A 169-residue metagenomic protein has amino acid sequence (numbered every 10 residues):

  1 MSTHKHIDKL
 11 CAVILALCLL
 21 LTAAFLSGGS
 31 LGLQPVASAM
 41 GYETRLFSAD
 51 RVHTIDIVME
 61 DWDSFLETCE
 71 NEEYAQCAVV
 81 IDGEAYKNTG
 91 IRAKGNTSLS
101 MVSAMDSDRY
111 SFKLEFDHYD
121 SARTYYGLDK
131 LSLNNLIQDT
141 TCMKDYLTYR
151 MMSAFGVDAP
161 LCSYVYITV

Functional and structural regions predicted by a protein language model:
M1-V169: Phosphate/dinucleotide-binding and metal-coordinating scaffold of catalytic cores in nucleotide-dependent enzymes
